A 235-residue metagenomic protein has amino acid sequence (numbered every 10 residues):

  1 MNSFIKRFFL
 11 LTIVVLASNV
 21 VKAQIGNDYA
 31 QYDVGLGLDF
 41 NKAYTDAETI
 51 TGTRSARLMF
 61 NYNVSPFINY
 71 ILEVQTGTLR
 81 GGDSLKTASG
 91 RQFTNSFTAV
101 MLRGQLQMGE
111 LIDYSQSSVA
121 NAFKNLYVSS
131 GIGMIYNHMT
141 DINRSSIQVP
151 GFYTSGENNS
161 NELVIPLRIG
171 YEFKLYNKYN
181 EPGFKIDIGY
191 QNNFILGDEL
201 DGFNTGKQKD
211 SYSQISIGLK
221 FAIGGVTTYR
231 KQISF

Functional and structural regions predicted by a protein language model:
A23-N63: Short glycine/proline- and aromatic-enriched beta-strand/turn motifs that initiate or cap beta-hairpins
Q24-Q31, F67, E110-K124, L175-F184 (+1 more regions): Short loop/turn motifs that connect adjacent beta-strands in outer-membrane beta-barrel proteins
A30, I50-A56, S96-V100, K124 (+2 more regions): Residues that define the transmembrane beta-barrel architecture of outer-membrane proteins
D33-G35, N69-I71, Y127-S129, K185-D187 (+1 more regions): Residue-level detector of the transmembrane beta-barrel scaffold of outer-membrane proteins
L36-L38, L58-Y62, L102-L106, S130-M134 (+3 more regions): Residues on the lipid-exposed face of transmembrane beta-strands in outer-membrane beta-barrel proteins
N41-A43, G77-G81, G109, G133-M139 (+3 more regions): Structural signature of outer-membrane beta-barrel domains
I68-Q148: Gram-negative (and chloroplast) outer-membrane scaffold detector with strong preference for beta-barrel transmembrane
F97, F173-F235: Predominantly the C-terminal beta-signal and adjacent terminal strand-loop region of outer-membrane beta-barrel
